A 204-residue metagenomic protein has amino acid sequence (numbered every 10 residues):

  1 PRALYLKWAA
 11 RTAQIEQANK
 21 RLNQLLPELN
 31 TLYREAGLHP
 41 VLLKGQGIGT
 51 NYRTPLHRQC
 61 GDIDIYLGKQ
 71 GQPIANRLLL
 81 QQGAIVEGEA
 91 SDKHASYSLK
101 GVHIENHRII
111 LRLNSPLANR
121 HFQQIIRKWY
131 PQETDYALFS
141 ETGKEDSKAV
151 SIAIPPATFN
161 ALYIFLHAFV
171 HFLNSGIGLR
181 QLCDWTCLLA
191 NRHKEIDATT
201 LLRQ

Functional and structural regions predicted by a protein language model:
P1-G61, L67-Q204: Conserved NTP-donor binding/palm subdomain of two-metal-ion nucleotidyltransferases/polymerases, i.e., the charged
